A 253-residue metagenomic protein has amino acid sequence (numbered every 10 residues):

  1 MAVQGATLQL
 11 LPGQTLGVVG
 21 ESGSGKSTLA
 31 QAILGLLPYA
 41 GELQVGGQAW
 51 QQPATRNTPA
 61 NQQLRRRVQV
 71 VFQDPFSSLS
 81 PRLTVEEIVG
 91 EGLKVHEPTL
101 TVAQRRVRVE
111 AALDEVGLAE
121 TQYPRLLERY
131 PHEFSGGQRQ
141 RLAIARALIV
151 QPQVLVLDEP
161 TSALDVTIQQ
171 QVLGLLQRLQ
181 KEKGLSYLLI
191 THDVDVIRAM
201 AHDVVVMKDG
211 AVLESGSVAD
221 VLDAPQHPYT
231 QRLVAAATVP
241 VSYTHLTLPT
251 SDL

Functional and structural regions predicted by a protein language model:
G41-Q52: Conserved ABC transporter NBD signature motif
W50-Q69, V95, D220-P225: ABC ATPase NBD coupling module
R125, R129-F134, Q138: Conserved ABC ATPase signature
I149-Q153: A short, proline-enriched helix->beta-strand linker immediately N-terminal to the Walker B motif in ABC-type P-loop
I197-A199: A short, surface-exposed alpha-helical micro-motif characterized by mixed small hydrophobic and charged/polar residues
T244-T250: Conserved small/polar residues in nucleotide/adenosyl-binding loops
